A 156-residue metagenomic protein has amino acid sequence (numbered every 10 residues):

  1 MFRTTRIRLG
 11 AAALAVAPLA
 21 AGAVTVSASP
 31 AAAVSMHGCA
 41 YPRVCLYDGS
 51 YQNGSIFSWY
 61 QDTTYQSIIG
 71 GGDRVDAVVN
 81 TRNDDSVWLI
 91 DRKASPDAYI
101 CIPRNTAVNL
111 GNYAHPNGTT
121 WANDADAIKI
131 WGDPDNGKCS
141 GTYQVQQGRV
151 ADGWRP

Functional and structural regions predicted by a protein language model:
M1-C45, R149-P156: N-terminal prepro-regions of secreted/extracellular proteins
V34-P156: Post-signal peptide N-terminal regions of Sec-secreted extracellular proteins
